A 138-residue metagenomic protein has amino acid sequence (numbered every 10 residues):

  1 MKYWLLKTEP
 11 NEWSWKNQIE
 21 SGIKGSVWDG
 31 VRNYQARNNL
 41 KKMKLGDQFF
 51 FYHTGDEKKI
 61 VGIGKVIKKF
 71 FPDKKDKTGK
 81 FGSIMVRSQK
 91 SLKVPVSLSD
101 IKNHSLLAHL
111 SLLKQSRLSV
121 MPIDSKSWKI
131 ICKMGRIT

Functional and structural regions predicted by a protein language model:
M1-M43, S127, T138: Compositionally biased, charged N-terminal/linker segments
K7-T8, H53, S88, P122: Pocket-edge structural micro-motifs
N17, P95-I101, C132-M134: Short, charged, solvent-exposed linker or helix-capping segments at domain edges/interfaces that act as flexible hinges
G46-D47: Loop/turn positions that initiate beta-strands
F50-F51, K65: Hydrophobic beta-strand signal
Y52-K58: Short, charged beta-turn/beta-strand-edge "cap" motif at the junction between a beta-strand and an adjacent loop
V61-M121, S125: Aromatic- and Lys/Arg-enriched surface recognition patch
V120-T138: Charged phosphate-binding loop/patch that engages nucleotide di/tri-phosphates or the phosphate backbone of nucleic
